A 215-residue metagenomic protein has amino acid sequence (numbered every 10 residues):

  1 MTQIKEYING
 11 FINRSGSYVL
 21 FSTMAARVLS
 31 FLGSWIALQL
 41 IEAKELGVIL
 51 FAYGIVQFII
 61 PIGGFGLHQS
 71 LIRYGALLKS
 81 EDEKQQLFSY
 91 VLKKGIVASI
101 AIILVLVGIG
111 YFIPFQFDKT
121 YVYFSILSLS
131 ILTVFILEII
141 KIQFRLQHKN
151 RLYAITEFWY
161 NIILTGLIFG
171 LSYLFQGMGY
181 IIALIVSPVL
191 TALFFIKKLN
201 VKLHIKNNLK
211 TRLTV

Functional and structural regions predicted by a protein language model:
M1-L29, L199, K210-V215: N-terminal membrane topogenesis motif
I4-F11, I41-A43, I59-K94, R145-R151: Transmembrane-helix boundary and interhelical linker motifs in polytopic inner-membrane proteins
T23, L29-G33, L50-K79, I131-I136: Small-residue-rich midsections of specific transmembrane alpha-helices
T23, R27, G54-Q57, S99 (+4 more regions): Residue-level recognition of pore/gate-forming positions within transmembrane alpha-helices of multi-pass
S34-F58, L213-V215: Interfacial/gating helices of multi-pass transporter permease domains
A43-F51, L78-Y90, I100-S128, Y173-I181: Membrane-interface helix-capping segments at transmembrane helix termini in multi-pass transporters
E83, T133-T156: Membrane-interface junctions at transmembrane-helix termini in multi-pass inner-membrane proteins
Y121-S125, I155-V201: Hydrophobic alpha-helical transmembrane segments
